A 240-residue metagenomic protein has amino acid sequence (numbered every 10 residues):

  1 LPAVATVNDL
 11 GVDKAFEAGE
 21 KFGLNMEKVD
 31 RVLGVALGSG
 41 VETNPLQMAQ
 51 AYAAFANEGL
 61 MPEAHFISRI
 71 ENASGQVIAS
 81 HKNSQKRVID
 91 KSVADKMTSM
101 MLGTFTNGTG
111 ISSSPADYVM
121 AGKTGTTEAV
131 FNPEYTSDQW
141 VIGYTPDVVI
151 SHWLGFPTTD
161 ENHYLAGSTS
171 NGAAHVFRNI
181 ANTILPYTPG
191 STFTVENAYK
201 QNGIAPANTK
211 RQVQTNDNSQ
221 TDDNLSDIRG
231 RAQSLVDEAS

Functional and structural regions predicted by a protein language model:
L1-G19, T215, Q220-E238: C-terminal domain-closing interface element
L1-N57, G103: Active-site-adjacent helix/loop patches that line small-molecule binding or acyl-intermediate pockets
V41-V213, D217-D222, S226-G230, L235: A penicillin-recognizing enzyme superfamily signal
